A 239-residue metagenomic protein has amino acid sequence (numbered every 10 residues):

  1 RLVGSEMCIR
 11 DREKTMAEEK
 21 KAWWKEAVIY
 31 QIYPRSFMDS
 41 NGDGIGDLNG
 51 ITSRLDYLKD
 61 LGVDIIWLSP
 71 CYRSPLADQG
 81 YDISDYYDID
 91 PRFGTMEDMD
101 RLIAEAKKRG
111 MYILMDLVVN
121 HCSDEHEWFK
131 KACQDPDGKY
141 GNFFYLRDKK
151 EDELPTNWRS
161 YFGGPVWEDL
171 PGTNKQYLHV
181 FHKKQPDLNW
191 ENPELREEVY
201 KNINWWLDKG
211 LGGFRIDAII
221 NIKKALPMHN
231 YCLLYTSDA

Functional and structural regions predicted by a protein language model:
L2-D11, Y235-A239: Conserved small/polar residues in nucleotide/adenosyl-binding loops
A17-N204, D208, I220-S237: Acidic/aromatic-lined carbohydrate-recognition and catalytic surfaces of CAZymes acting on diverse glycans
G212: Receiver (REC) domain switch/active-site residues of two-component response regulators
